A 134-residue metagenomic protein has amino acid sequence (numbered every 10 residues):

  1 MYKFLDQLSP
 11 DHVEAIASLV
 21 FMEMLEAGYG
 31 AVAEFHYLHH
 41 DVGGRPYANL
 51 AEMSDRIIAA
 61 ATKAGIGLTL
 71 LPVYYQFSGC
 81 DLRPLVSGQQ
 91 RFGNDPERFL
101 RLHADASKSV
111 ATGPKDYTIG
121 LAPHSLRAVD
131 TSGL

Functional and structural regions predicted by a protein language model:
M1-R45, A51-E52: Metal-associated gating/positioning segment near the N- to mid-region
H40-L134: Metal-coordinating catalytic core of metallo-dependent amide/deamination hydrolases
